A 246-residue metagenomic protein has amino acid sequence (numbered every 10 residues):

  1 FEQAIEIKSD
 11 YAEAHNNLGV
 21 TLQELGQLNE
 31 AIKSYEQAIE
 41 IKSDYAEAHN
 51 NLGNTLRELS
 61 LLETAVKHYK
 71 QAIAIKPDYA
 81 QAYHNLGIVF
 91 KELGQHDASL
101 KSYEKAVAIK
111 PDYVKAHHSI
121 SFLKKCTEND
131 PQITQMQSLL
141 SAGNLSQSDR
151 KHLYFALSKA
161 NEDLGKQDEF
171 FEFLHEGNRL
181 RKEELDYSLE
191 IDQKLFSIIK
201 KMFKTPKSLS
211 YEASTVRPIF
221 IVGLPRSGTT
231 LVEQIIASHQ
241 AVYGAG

Functional and structural regions predicted by a protein language model:
E13-E24, E47-E58, Q81-E92, K115-F122 (+1 more regions): Conserved alpha-helical positions within TPR/SEL1-like repeat arrays
L28, L62, H96, D130-I133 (+1 more regions): TPR-repeat structural position
Y211-G246: Phosphate-binding active sites in nucleotide-utilizing proteins
